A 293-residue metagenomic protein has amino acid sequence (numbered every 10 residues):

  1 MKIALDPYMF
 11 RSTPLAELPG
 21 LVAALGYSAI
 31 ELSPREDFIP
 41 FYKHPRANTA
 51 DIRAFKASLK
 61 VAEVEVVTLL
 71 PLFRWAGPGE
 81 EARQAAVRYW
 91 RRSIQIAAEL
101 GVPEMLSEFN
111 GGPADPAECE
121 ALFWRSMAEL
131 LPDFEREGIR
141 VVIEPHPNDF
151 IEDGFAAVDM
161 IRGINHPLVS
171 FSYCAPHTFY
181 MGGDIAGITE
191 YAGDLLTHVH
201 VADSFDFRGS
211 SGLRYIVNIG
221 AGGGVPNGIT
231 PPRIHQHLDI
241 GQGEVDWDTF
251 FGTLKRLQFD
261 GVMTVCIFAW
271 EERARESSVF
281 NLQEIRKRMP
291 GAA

Functional and structural regions predicted by a protein language model:
M1-I3, G26-S28, K60-V67, L100-P103 (+4 more regions): Short, well-ordered coil/turn segments that N-cap beta-strands
M1-T13: Boundary/entry segment of secreted carbohydrate-active catalytic domains
K2, A29-I30, E36, A128-E244: Acidic/histidine-rich catalytic cores of soluble enzymes
L5, V22, I30, L59 (+7 more regions): Conserved, mostly hydrophobic/aromatic
A16-E17, R53, A57-A62, W75-Y173 (+2 more regions): Active-site acidic/histidine proton-transfer and metal-coordination neighborhood in alpha/beta enzyme cores
L18-E36, G101: Catalytic domains of carbohydrate-active enzymes, especially glycoside hydrolases
E31-K56, N110-D115: Glycine-rich, proline-tolerant flexible connector loops at the mouths of alpha/beta enzymes
A274-A293: C-terminal helical cap(s) of enzyme catalytic domains, especially alpha/beta-barrels
